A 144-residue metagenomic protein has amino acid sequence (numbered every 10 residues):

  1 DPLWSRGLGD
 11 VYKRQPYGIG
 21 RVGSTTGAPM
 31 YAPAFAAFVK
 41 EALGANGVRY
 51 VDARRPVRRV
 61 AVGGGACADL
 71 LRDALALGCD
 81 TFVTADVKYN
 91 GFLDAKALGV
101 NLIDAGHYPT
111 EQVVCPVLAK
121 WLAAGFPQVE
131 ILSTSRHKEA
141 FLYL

Functional and structural regions predicted by a protein language model:
D1-Y12: Single conserved hydrophobic/aromatic residue that forms the stacking wall/gate of nucleotide- or nucleobase-binding
D10, Y50-A53, A105, T134-R136: Conserved beta-strand termini and adjacent loop/short-helix elements that scaffold enzyme active sites in alpha/beta
K13-V22: Acidic/polar active-site rim loop that often engages polyanionic ligands
G20-R21, A34-A36, V60: Basic- and aromatic-lined ligand-binding clefts that recognize polyanionic substrates
T25-A53: Redox- and metal-dependent alpha/beta enzyme cores, enriched for Fe-S-associated oxidoreductases and cofactor-handling
A53-D104: A C-terminal functional module that forms or caps the active site or interfaces directly with catalytic machinery
A105-L144: C-terminal functional extensions of proteins
